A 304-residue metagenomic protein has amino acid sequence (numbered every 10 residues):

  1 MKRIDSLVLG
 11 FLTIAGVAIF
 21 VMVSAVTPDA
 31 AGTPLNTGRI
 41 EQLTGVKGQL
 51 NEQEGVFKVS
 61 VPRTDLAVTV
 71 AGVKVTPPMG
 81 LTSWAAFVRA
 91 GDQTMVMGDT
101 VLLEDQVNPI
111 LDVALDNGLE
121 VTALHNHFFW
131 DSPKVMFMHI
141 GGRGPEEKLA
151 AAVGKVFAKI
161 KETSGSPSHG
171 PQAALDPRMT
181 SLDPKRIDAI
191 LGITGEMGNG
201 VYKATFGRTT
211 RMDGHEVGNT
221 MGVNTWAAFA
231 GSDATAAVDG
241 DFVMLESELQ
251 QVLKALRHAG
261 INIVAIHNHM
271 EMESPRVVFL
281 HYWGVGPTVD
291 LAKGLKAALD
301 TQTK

Functional and structural regions predicted by a protein language model:
M1-V8: N-terminal secretory signal peptides that target proteins for export/translocation
G10-S24: Bacterial N-terminal signal peptides
A25-G32: Boundary at the C-terminal end of the N-terminal hydrophobic targeting segment
G32-K134, G141-V277, W283-K304: Long, contiguous binding/interaction regions
